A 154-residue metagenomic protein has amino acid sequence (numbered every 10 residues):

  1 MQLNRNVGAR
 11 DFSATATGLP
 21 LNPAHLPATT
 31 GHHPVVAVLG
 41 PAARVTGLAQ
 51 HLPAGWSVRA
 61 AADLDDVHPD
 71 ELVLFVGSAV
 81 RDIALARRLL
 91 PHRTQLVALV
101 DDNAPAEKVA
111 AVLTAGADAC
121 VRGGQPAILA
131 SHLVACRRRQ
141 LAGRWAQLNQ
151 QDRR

Functional and structural regions predicted by a protein language model:
L3-R5, R10-D63: Short, charged N-terminal beta->alpha structural module
V45, D63-T94, D101-K108: Conserved phosphotransfer microenvironments
L52-A54, H92, T114-G116: Short, structured coil segments at secondary-structure junctions
A104-D118: Alpha4 helix (beta4-alpha4-beta5 surface) of REC/receiver domains from two-component response regulators
G116, R122, C136-R137: Sensory/regulatory domains in signal-transduction proteins
G124-L133: C-terminal output helix
L141-R154: CheY-like receiver
